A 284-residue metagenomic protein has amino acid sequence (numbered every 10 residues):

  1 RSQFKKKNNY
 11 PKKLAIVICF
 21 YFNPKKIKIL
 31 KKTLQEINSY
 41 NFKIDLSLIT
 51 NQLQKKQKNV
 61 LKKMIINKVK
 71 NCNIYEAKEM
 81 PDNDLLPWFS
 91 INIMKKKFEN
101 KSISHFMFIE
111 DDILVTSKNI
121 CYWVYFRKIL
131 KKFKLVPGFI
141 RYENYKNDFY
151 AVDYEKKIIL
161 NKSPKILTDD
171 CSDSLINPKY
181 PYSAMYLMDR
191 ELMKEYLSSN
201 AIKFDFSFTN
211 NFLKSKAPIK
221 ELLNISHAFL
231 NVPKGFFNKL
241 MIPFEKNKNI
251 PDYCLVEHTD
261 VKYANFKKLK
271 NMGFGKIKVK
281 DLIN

Functional and structural regions predicted by a protein language model:
R1-Q35: N-proximal low-complexity "stem/linker" segments adjacent to membrane-targeting elements
K25-I27, L53-L61, K146-N147: Short, charged/polar "capping" segments at the starts of alpha-helices and the immediately preceding loops
K32-I44: Short, acidic, metal-binding catalytic loop of nucleotide-sugar glycosyltransferases
I44-Q54, E76-M80: Short beta-strand/loop segment that forms part of the nucleotide-sugar
Q57-S104: Active-site-proximal specificity loops/subdomain of glycosyltransferases
I103-L114: Short beta-strand-to-loop acidic/aromatic patch adjacent to the donor-nucleotide binding site
T116-S207: Conserved catalytic core of nucleotide-sugar-dependent glycosyltransferases
R190, S198-N284: C-terminal catalytic/acceptor-binding lobe
